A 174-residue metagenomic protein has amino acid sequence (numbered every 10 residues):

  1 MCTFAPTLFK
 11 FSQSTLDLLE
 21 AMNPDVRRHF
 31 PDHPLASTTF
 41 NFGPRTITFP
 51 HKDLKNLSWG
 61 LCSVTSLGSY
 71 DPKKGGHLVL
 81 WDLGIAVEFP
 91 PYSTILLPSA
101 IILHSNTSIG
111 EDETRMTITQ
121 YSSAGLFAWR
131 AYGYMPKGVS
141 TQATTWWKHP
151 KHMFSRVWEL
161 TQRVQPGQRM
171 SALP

Functional and structural regions predicted by a protein language model:
M1-C62: Conserved, ordered domain cores of eukaryotic regulatory proteins
W59-G60, S69-P174: Catalytic core of Fe(II)/2-oxoglutarate
